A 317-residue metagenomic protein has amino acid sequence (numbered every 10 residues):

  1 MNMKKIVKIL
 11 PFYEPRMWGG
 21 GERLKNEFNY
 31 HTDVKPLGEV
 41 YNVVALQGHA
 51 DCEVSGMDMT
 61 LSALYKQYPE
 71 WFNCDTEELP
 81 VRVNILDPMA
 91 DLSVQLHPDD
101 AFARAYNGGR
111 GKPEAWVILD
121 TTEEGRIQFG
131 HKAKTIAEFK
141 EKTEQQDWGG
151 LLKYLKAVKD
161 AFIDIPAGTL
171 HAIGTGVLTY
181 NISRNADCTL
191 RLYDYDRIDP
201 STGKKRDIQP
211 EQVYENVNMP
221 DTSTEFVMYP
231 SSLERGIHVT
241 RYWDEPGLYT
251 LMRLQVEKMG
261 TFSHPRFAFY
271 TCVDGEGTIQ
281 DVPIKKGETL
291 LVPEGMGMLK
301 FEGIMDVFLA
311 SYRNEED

Functional and structural regions predicted by a protein language model:
M1-K134, D194-T224, L251, E315: Transition-metal
E78, L86-D91, R110-G111, T121-E124 (+3 more regions): Ligand-binding loop in jelly-roll beta-barrel domains
V83-N84, L92, G108, E114-V117 (+3 more regions): His/acidic/aromatic-lined binding-pocket segments of jelly-roll/cupin-type domains and related regulatory beta-sandwich
F102-A103, E124-F129, K134-F139, I165 (+2 more regions): Short, well-ordered, mixed-charge alpha-helical segments that flank or form enzyme active sites
E124-V158, S263-K285: A short beta-strand-loop-beta hairpin characteristic of the jelly-roll/cupin
Q145-L151, F162-D164, L170-E225: An exposed, glycine/acidic-rich loop-and-rim segment of catalytic or binding clefts
L152-D164, I173, I279-M298: Short acidic-glycine-tyrosine-enriched beta hairpin
V227-E288, G295-M296: Acidic/His-leaning functional-site neighborhoods
